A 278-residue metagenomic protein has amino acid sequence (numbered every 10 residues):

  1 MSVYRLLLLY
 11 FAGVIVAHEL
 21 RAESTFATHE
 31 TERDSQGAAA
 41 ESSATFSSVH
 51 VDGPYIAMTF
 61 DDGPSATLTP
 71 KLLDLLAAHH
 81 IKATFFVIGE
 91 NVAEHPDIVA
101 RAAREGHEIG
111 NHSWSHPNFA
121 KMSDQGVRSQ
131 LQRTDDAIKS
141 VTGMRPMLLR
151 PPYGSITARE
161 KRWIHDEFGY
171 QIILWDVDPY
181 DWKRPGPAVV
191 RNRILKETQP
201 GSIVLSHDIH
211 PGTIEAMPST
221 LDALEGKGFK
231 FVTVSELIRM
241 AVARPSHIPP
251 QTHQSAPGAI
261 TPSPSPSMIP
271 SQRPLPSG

Functional and structural regions predicted by a protein language model:
M1-V49, S246-G278: N-terminal secretory targeting signals
F26-E30, G53-P54, I172-W175, P200-G201: A generic short-segment signal for beta-strand/edge and adjacent turn/coil regions
T31-Q130, A137-S140, M144, R239: Active-site beta->alpha N-cap acidic-glycine motif
S48-V51, H79, V92-A93, G212-S277: C-terminal domain-boundary segment and adjacent tail
A93-E94, P117-S246: Catalytic domains of cell-wall/extracellular-matrix polysaccharide-remodeling enzymes, centered on de-N-acetylation
